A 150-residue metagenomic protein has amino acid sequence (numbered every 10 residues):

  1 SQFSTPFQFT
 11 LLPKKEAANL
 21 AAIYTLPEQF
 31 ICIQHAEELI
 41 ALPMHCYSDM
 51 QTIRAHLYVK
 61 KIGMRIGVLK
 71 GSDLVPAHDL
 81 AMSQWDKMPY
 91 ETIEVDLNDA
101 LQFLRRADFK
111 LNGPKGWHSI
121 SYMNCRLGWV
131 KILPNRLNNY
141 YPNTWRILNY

Functional and structural regions predicted by a protein language model:
S1-Y150: Polybasic, low-complexity RNA-engagement segments
